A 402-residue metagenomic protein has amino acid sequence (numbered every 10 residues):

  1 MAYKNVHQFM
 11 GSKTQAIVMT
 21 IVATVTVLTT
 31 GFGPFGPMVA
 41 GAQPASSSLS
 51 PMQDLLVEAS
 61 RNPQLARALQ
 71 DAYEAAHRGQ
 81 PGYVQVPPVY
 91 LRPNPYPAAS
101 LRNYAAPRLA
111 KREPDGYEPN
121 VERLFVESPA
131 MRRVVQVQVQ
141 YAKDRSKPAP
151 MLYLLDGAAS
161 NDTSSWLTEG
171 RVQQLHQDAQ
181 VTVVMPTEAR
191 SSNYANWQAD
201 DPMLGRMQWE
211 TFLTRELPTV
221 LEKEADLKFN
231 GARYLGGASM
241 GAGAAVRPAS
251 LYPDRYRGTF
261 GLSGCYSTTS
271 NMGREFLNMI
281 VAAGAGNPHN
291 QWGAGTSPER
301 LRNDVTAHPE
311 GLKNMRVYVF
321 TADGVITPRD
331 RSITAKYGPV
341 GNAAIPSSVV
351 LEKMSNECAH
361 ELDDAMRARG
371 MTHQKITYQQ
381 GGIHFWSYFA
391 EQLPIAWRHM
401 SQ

Functional and structural regions predicted by a protein language model:
A2-Q402: Non-catalytic cap/lid and distal C-terminal segments of serine-dependent acyl enzymes
